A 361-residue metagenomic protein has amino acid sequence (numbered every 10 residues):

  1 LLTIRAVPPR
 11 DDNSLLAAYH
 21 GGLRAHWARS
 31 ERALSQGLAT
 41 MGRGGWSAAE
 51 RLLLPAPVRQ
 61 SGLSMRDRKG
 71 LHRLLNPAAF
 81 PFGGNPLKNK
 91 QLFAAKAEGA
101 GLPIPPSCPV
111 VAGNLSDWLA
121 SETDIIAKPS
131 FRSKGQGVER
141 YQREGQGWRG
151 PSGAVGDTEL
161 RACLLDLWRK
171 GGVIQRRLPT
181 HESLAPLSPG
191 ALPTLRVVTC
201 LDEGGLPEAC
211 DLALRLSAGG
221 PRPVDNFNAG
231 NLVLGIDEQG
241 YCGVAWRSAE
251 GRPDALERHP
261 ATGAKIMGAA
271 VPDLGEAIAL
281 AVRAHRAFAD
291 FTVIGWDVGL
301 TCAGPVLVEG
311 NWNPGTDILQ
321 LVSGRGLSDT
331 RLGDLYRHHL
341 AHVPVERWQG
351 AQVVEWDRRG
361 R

Functional and structural regions predicted by a protein language model:
L2-S121, S133, A281: Conserved N-proximal alpha/beta basic substrate-recognition cap immediately N-terminal to, or forming the N-lobe
T123, P151-R247: Phosphate-binding site of ATP-dependent enzymes
I125, E208, V306-V308: Protein kinase-like catalytic core scaffold
I125-L160: Glycine-rich phosphate-binding loop of ATP-grasp-fold ATP-dependent ligases
P129, Q142-R143, T199-E203, L300-C302: Short, low-complexity Ser/Thr-rich regulatory SLiMs
S130, P186-P189, A289: Short Gly/Pro-enriched turn/cap motifs at secondary-structure boundaries
G135, T194, R215-P221, N311-G324: Glycine-rich phosphate/pyrophosphate-binding beta-alpha loops
P253-F291, L300-R361: C-terminal active-site "lid" helix and adjoining low-complexity regulatory extension at the edge of ATP-using catalytic
